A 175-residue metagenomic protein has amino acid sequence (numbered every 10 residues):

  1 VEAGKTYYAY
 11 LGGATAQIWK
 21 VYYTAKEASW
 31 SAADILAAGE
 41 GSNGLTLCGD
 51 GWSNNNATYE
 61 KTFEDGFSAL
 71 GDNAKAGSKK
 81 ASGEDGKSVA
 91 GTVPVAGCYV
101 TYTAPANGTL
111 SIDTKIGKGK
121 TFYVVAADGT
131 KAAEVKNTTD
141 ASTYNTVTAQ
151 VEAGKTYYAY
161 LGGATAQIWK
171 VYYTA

Functional and structural regions predicted by a protein language model:
V1-N56, K118-A175: Terminal, low-complexity interaction segments
Y7, A104-I116: Extra-cytoplasmic beta-strand recognition segments
T15-K20, L70-N107, G119-K120, T143-V147 (+1 more regions): Short beta-strands within extracellular/lumenal beta-sheet-rich domains
K26-P94: N-terminal targeting leaders for non-cytosolic proteins
